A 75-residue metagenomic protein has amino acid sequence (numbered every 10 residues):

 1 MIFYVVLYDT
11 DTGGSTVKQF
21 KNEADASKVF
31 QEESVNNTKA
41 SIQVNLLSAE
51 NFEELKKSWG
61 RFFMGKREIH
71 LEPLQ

Functional and structural regions predicted by a protein language model:
M1-S15, K21-A40: Short aromatic-glycine-(Arg/Gly/Cys) micro-motifs in beta-strand/loop hairpins
T16-V17, E68: Polar low-complexity intrinsically disordered regions enriched in Ser/Thr and small residues
F20-K21, A49: Short beta-strand-to-loop capping motifs
N37-Q75: Short, mixed-charge low-complexity intrinsically disordered segments
